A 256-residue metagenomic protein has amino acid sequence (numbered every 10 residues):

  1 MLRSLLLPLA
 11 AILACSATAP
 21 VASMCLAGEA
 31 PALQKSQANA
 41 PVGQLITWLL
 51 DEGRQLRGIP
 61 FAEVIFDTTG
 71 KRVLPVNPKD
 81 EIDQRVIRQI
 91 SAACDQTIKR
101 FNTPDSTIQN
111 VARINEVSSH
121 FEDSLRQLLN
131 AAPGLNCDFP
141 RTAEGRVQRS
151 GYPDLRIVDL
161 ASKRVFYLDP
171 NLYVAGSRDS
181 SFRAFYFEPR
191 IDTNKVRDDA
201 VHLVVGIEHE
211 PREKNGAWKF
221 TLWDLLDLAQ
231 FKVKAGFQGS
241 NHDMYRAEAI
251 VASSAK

Functional and structural regions predicted by a protein language model:
M1-S4: Positively charged n-region of N-terminal signal peptides that target proteins for export
P8-P20: Bacterial N-terminal signal peptides
A17, A22-A27, A32: Boundary at the C-terminal end of the N-terminal hydrophobic targeting segment
E29-S124: Interdomain/boundary linker segments immediately adjacent to catalytic/signaling cores
E122, R126-V158, S162: A short acidic/basic microdomain associated with nuclease active sites
L155-I157, F166-V174: Conserved catalytic cores of phosphodiester-cleaving nucleases, focusing on short active-site segments
Y173-G206: Short, charged, amphipathic alpha-helix that recurs within catalytic cores of restriction-modification and other
V196-K256: Domain-level recognition of nuclease-like catalytic cores that cleave nucleotide substrates
